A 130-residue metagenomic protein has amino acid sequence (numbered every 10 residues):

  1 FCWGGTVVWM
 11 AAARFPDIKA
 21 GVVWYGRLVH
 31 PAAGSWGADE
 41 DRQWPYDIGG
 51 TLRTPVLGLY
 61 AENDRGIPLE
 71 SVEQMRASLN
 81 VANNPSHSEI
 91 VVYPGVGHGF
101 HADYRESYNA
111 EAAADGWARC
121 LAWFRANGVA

Functional and structural regions predicted by a protein language model:
F1-I48: Primarily recognizes the serine-hydrolase "nucleophile elbow" in alpha/beta-hydrolase and SGNH/GDSL folds
A13-P16, Q74-A77, V81: Short, well-ordered alpha-helices that flank and scaffold nucleotide-derived cofactor binding pockets
V22-Y25, L59, V91-P94: Alpha/beta-hydrolase-fold catalytic nucleophile elbow
H30, R65, G99: Flexible, glycine-rich phosphate/dinucleotide-binding loops and adjacent beta-alpha linkers at cofactor/substrate
D47-R53, V81-N84: Short, conserved loop/helix-junction motifs that constitute active-site signature segments in enzyme catalytic cores
L52, G58-Y60: Short beta-strand/loop motif that positions the catalytic acidic residue of the alpha/beta-hydrolase fold
R65-Q74: Conserved alpha/beta-hydrolase "acid-adjacent" motif
A82-A130: C-terminal catalytic histidine-bearing segment of alpha/beta-hydrolase fold enzymes
